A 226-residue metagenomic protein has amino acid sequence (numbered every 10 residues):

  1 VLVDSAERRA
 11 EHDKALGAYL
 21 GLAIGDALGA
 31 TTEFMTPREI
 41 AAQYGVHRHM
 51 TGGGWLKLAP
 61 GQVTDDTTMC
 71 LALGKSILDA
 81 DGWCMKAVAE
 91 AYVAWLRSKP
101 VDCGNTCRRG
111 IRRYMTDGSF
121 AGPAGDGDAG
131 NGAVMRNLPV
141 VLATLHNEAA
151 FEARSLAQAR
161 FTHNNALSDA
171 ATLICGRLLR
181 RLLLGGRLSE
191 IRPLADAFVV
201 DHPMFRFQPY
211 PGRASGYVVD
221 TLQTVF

Functional and structural regions predicted by a protein language model:
V1-F226: Structured, active/binding-site neighborhoods that engage oxygen-rich ligands
